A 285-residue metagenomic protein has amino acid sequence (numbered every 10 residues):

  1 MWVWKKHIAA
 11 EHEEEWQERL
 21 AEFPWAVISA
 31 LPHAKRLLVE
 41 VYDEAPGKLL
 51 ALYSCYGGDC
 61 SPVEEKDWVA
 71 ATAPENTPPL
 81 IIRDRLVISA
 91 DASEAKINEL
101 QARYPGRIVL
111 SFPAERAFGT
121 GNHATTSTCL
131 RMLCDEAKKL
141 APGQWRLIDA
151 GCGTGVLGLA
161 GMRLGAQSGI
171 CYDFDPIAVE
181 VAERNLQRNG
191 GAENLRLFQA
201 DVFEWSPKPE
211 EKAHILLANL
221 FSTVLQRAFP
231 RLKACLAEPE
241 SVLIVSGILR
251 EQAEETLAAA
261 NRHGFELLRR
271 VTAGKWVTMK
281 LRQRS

Functional and structural regions predicted by a protein language model:
M1-Q101: N-terminal auxiliary segments of SAM/dcSAM-dependent transferases
K6, S111, G119, Y172 (+2 more regions): Active-site-adjacent beta-strand anchor residues
Y56, D84, P105-G106, Q167 (+1 more regions): A short helix-to-beta-strand connector/capping loop
V69-A141: SAM-dependent Rossmann-like transferase core, predominantly class I methyltransferases with a strong bias toward
I108, G143-W145, S241: Nucleotide donor/acceptor-binding cores
R116, N122-E204: Conserved SAM/SAH cofactor-binding pocket of Class I
F174-S285: S-adenosylmethionine
